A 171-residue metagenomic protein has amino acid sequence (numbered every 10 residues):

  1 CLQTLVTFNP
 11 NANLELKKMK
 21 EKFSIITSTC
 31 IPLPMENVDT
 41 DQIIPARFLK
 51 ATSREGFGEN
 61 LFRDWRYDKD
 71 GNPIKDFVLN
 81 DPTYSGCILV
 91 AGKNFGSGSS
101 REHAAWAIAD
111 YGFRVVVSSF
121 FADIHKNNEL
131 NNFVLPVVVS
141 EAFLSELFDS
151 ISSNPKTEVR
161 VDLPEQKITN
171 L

Functional and structural regions predicted by a protein language model:
C1-L171: Fe-S-dependent hydro-lyases/dehydratases of central metabolism
